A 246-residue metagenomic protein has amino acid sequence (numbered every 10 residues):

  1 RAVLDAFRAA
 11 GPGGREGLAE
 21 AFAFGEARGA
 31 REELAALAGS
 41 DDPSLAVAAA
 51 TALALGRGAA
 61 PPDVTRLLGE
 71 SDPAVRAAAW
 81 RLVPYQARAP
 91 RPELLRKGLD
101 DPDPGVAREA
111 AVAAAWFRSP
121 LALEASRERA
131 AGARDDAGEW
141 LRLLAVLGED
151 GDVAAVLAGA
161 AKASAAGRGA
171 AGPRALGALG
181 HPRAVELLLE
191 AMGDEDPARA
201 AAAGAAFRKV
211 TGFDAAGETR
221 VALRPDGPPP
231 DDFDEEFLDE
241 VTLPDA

Functional and structural regions predicted by a protein language model:
R1, G13-F24, A48-T51: Non-membrane alpha-helical segments in proteins
R1-A9, A27-G39, R57-G69, R88-D100 (+5 more regions): Amphipathic alpha-helical scaffolding segments comprising HEAT/armadillo-like alpha-solenoid repeats
L4, A19, A35, A49-A50 (+8 more regions): Hydrophobic core positions within HEAT/HEAT-like alpha-solenoid repeats
A10-G14, D41-S44, S71-D72, P102-P104 (+3 more regions): Short inter-helical turns and helix N-cap capping residues of alpha-solenoid HEAT/ARM repeat scaffolds
R15, A46, R76, A107-R108 (+3 more regions): Residue-level detector of extended alpha-helical repeat arrays and alpha-solenoid scaffolds
A21-G25, A52, L82, A113-W116 (+3 more regions): Core register positions within helices of long alpha-helical scaffolds
A184, D196-G217: C-terminal, active-site-flanking charged/polar segments
D214-A246: Acidic, serine/threonine- and proline-enriched intrinsically disordered linkers and terminal tails in large eukaryotic
